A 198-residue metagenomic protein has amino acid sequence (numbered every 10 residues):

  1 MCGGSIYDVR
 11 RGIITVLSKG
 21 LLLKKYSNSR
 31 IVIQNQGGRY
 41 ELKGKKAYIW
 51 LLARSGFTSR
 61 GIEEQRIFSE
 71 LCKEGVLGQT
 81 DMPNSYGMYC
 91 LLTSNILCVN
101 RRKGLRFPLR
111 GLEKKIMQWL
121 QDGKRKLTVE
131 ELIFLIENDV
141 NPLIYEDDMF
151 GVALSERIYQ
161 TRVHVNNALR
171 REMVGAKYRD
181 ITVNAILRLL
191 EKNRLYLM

Functional and structural regions predicted by a protein language model:
G3-R54: Short, amphipathic alpha-helical interface elements at domain boundaries that mediate macromolecular binding
G38-M198: Long, charge-rich, low-complexity alpha-helical segments
